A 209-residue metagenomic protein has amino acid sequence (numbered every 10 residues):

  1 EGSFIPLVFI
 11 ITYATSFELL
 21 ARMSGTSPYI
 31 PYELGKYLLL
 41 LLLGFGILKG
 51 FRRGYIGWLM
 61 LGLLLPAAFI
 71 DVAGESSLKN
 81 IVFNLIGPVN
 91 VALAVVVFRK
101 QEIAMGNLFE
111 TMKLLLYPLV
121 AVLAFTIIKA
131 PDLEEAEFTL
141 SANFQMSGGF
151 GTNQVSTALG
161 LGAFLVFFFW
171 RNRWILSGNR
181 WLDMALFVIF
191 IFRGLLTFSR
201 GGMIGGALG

Functional and structural regions predicted by a protein language model:
E1-F4, L42-G54, V72, V96-G106 (+1 more regions): Structural signal for the C-terminal ends of transmembrane alpha-helices and the immediately following loop
E1-K49, P66-D71: N-terminal signal-anchor transmembrane segment
G2-I11, K49-G62, N107-L115, N179-D183: Membrane-interfacial loop-to-transmembrane alpha-helix junctions, especially the N-terminal start
F9, K79-F83, R200-A207: Hydrophobic alpha-helical membrane segments of integral membrane proteins
L19-A21, E135-G149: Juxtamembrane membrane-water interface segments that cap and precede transmembrane helices
S24-L38, V82-N84, S147-G162, S199-G201: Membrane-interface micro-motifs in multi-pass membrane enzymes
Y29-L42, Y55-K100, E110-L123: Aromatic-anchored transmembrane helix interface
A68, N90-A94, F109-E137, F150-G209: Alpha-helical transmembrane segments of multi-pass inner-membrane proteins
